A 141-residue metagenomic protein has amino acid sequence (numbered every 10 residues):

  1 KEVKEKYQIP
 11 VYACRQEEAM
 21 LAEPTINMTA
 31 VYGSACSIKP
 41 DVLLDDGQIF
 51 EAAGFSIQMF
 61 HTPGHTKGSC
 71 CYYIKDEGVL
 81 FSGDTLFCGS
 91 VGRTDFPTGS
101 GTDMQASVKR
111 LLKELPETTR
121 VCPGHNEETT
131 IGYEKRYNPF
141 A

Functional and structural regions predicted by a protein language model:
K1-F50, F140: Active-site HxH/HxHxD metal-binding segment of metal-dependent hydrolases
T25-A35, F55-A141: Metallo-beta-lactamase
